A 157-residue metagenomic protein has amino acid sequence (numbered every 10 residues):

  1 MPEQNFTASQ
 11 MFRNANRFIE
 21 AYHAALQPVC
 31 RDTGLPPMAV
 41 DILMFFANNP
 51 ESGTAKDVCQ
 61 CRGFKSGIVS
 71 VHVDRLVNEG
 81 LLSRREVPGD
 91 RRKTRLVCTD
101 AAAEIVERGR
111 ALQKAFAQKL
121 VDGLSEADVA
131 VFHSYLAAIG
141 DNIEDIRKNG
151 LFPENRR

Functional and structural regions predicted by a protein language model:
M1-Q4, A127-R157: C-terminal regulatory/oligomerization modules of transcriptional regulators
M1-T33, E79: N-terminal leader segment of winged-helix/HTH proteins
A15, L43-F46, L136: Hydrophobic structural patches
A15-F18, Y22-L26, R62, I105-L124 (+1 more regions): Alpha-helical linker/hinge and terminal dimerization helices associated with HTH transcriptional regulators
A24-I68: N-terminal helix-turn-helix DNA-binding core of bacterial DNA-binding proteins
D32-P36, I68-V71, R75, S125 (+1 more regions): Short glycine/proline-centered loop/turn elements that form peptide/ligand docking sites
D74-S134: Charged, amphipathic alpha-helical coiled-coil/dimerization segments
